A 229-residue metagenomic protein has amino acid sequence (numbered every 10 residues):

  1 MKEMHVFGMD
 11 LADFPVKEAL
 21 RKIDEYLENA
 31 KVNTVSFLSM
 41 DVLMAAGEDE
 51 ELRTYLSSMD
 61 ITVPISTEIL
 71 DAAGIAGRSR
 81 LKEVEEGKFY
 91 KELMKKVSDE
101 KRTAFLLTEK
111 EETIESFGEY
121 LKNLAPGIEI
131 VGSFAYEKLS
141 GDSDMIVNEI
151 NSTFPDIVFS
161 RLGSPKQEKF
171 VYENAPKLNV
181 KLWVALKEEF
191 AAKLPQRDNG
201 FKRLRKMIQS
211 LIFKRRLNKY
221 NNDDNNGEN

Functional and structural regions predicted by a protein language model:
M1-K82: N-terminal nucleotide/polyanion-binding subdomain common to many enzyme families
M40-L43, L162-K166, E189: Short glycine-rich anion-binding loops that position phosphate/pyrophosphate groups of nucleotides and phosphorylated
L52-S58, E168-F190: A short, gly/pro- and small-residue-rich
I69-D144, E149, T153: Conserved beta-alpha
I69-D71, K166-Q167, E189-L194: Short gly/pro/ser/thr-enriched loop/turn and capping motifs at secondary-structure boundaries
D71, P195-N229: A transmembrane-helix-recognition feature enriched in membrane-embedded lipid enzymes and envelope glyco-/phospholipid
A135-G141, N179-S210: Short, flexible loop segments at boundaries between secondary-structure elements
I150-S160, S164, V180: Proline-aspartate-enriched helix->loop->beta-strand connector
